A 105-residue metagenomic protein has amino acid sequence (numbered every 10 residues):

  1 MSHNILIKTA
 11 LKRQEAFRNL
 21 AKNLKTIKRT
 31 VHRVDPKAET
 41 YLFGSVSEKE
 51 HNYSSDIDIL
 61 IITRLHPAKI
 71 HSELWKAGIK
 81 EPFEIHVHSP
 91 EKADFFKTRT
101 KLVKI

Functional and structural regions predicted by a protein language model:
M1-Y41, S47-S54, I62-I105: Catalytic core of pol beta-like nucleotidyltransferases
